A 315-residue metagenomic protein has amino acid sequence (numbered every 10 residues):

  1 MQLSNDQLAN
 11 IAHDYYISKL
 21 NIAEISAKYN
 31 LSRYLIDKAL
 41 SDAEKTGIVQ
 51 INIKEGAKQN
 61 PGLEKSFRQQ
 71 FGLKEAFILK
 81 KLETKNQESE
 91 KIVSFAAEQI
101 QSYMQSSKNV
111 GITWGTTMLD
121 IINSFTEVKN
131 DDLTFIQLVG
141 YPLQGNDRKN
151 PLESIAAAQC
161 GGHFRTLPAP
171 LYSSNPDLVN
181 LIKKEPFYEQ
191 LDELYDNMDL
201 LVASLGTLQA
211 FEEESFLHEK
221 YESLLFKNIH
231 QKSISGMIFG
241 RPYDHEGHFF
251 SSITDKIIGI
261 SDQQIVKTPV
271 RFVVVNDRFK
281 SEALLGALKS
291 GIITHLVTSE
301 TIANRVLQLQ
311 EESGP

Functional and structural regions predicted by a protein language model:
L3-K19, L40: Short, amphipathic alpha-helical "recognition" segments used to contact nucleic acids or chromatin
I11, N21-L31: Short alpha-helical "recognition helix" segments of helix-turn-helix
Y34: Key DNA-contact positions within bacterial/archaeal DNA-binding proteins
G47-G62: Short Lys/Arg-enriched helix C-cap and helix-to-coil transition segments that create basic nucleic-acid-contact patches
K65, Q69-S106, N130-Q209, L217 (+1 more regions): Ligand-binding beta-strand-loop-alpha-helix segment within the catalytic cores of soluble metabolic enzymes
E214-D244: Gly/Ser/Thr-rich active-site loops/lids in small-molecule metabolic enzymes that frequently grip phosphoryl groups
H245-P315: ATP/nucleoside-binding phosphotransfer catalytic cores, i.e., glycine-rich phosphate-binding loops
